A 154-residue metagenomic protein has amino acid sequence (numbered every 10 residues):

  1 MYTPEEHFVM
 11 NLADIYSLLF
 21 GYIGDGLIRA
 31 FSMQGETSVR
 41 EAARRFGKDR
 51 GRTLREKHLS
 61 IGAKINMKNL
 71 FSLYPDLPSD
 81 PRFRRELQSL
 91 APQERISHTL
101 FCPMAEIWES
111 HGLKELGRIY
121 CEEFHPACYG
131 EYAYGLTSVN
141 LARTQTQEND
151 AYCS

Functional and structural regions predicted by a protein language model:
M1-I96, P103-F124, G130-E131, G135-Y152: N-terminal accessory segment detector
